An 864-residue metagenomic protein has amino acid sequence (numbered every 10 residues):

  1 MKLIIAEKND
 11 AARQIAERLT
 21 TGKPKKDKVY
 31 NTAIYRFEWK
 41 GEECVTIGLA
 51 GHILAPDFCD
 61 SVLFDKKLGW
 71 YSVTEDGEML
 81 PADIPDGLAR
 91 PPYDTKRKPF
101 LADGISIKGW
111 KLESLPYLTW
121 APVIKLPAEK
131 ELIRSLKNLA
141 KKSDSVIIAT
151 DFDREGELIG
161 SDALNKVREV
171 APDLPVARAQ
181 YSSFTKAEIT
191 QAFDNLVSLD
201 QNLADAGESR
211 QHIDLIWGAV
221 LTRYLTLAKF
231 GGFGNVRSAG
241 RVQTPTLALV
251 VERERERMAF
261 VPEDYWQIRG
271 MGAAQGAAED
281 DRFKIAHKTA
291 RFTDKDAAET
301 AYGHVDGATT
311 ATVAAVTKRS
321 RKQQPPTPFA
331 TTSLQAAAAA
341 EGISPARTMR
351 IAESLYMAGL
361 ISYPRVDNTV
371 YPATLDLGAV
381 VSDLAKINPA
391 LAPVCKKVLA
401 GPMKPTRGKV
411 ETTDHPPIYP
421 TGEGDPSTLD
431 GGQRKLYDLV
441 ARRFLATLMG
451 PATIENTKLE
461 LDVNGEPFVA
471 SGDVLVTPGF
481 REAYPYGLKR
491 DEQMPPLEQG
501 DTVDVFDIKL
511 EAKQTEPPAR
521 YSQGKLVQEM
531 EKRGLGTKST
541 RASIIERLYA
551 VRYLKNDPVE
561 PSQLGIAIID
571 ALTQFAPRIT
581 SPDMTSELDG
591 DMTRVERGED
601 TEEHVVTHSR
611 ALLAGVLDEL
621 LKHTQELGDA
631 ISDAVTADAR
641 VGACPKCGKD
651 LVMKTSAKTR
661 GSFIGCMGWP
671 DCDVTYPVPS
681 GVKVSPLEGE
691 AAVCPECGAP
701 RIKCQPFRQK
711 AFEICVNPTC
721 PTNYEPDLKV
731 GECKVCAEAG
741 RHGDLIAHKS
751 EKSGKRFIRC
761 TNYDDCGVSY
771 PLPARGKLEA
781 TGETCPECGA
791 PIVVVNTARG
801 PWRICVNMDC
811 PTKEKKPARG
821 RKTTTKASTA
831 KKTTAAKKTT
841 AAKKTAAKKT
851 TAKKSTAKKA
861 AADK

Functional and structural regions predicted by a protein language model:
M1-W217, F506: Intrinsically disordered, low-complexity regulatory segments
K2-L3, Y35, K166, T222 (+4 more regions): Basic, low-complexity terminal or inter-domain segments flanking catalytic cores
N9-A16, E43, K98, G104 (+20 more regions): Amphipathic alpha-helical transducer elements in NTP-driven molecular machines
W39-I47, G51-K125, G234-E353, M357 (+9 more regions): Long, highly charged, low-complexity internal segments
I124, T150-F152, V170-A177, V197-A204 (+5 more regions): Short, polar/flexible loop-turn hinges at active-site or ligand-entry regions and domain interfaces
K142, F184-G270, R319: C-terminal or mid-to-C-terminal helical accessory/interaction module adjacent to the motor/catalytic core
T150-F152, A336-A338, R365: Short glycine-centered, acidic/aromatic-flanked micro-motifs in structured strand/loop junctions that mark active-site
T185-A187, S362, N368: Short, charge-patterned binding micro-sites
